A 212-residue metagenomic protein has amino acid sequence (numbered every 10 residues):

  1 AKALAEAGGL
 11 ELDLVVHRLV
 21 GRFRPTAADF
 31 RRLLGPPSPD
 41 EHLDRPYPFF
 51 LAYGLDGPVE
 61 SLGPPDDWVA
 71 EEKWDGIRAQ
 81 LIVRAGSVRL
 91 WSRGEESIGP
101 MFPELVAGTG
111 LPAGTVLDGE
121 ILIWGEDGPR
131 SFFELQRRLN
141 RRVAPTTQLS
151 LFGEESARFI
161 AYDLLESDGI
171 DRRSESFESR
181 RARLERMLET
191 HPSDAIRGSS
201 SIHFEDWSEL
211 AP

Functional and structural regions predicted by a protein language model:
A1-P212: Catalytic cores of nucleic-acid ligases and guanylyltransferases
